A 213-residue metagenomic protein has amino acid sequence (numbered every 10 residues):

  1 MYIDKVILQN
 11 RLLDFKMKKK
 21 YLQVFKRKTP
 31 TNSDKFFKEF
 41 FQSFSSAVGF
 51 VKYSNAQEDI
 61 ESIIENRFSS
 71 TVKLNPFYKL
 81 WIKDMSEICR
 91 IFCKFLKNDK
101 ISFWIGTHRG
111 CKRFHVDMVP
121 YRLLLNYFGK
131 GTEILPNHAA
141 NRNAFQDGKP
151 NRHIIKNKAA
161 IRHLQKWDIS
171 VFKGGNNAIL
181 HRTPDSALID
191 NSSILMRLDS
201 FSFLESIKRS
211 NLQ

Functional and structural regions predicted by a protein language model:
M1-S69, K79-E87: N-terminal auxiliary "cap/dimerization" subdomain that precedes the catalytic jelly-roll/cupin core of mononuclear
F15-K19, F95-L96, L164-Q165, I189-D190: Flexible, charged surface loops at secondary-structure boundaries
M17, G106, V116-M118, L188-I189: A short catalytic or substrate-binding loop motif that flags glycine-/basic-rich loops and adjacent residues that bind
K19-L22, P120-L123, W167, S192-S193: Short, surface-exposed beta-edge/turn micro-motifs
V24-K26, K100-I105, L125, V171-F172: A structural signal for short, well-ordered beta-strand segments and their strand-loop junctions that often border
N66-H108, K112, V116: Extracellular-facing segments of soluble proteins and assemblies that are Gly/Ser/Thr-biased and enriched in aromatics
H108-Q165: Catalytic core of non-heme Fe(II) oxygenases with the double-stranded beta-helix
I154-Q213: Catalytic core of Fe(II)/2-oxoglutarate
